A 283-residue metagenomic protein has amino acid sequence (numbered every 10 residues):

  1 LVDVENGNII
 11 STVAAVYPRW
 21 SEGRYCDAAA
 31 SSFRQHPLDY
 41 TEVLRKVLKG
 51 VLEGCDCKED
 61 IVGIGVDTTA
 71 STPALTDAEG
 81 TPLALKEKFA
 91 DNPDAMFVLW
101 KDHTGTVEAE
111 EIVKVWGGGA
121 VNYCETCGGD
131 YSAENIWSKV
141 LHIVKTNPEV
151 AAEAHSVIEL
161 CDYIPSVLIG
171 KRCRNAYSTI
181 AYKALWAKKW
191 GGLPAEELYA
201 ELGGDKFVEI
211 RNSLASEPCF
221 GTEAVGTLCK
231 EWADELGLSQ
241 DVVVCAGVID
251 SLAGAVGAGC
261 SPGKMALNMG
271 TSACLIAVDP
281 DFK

Functional and structural regions predicted by a protein language model:
L1-L85, N212, D234, L238-A246: N-terminal glycine/serine-rich phosphate-binding loop of ATP-dependent small-molecule kinases, especially carbohydrate
L1-V2, T72-T76, K183-A184, A253-G257 (+1 more regions): Short beta-strand scaffold segments in enzyme catalytic cores
D3-N6, T76-G80, K145, L168-R172 (+2 more regions): Short acidic-glycine loop/turn motifs at beta-strand connectors
I10, P18, P37, D56-N135: Active-site phosphate-binding/coordination module
E22-D27, P82-W100, E110, K189-P194 (+1 more regions): Charged, glycine/proline-rich intrinsically disordered loops and linkers
A74, A84-L85, E108-A109, V167-L168 (+4 more regions): Short helix/loop capping segments that flank catalytic or ligand/cofactor-binding pockets
V113-A246: Gly/Ser/Thr-rich active-site cleft segment
D234, V242, G247-K283: Catalytic phosphate/nucleotide-handling subdomain of diverse soluble enzymes
